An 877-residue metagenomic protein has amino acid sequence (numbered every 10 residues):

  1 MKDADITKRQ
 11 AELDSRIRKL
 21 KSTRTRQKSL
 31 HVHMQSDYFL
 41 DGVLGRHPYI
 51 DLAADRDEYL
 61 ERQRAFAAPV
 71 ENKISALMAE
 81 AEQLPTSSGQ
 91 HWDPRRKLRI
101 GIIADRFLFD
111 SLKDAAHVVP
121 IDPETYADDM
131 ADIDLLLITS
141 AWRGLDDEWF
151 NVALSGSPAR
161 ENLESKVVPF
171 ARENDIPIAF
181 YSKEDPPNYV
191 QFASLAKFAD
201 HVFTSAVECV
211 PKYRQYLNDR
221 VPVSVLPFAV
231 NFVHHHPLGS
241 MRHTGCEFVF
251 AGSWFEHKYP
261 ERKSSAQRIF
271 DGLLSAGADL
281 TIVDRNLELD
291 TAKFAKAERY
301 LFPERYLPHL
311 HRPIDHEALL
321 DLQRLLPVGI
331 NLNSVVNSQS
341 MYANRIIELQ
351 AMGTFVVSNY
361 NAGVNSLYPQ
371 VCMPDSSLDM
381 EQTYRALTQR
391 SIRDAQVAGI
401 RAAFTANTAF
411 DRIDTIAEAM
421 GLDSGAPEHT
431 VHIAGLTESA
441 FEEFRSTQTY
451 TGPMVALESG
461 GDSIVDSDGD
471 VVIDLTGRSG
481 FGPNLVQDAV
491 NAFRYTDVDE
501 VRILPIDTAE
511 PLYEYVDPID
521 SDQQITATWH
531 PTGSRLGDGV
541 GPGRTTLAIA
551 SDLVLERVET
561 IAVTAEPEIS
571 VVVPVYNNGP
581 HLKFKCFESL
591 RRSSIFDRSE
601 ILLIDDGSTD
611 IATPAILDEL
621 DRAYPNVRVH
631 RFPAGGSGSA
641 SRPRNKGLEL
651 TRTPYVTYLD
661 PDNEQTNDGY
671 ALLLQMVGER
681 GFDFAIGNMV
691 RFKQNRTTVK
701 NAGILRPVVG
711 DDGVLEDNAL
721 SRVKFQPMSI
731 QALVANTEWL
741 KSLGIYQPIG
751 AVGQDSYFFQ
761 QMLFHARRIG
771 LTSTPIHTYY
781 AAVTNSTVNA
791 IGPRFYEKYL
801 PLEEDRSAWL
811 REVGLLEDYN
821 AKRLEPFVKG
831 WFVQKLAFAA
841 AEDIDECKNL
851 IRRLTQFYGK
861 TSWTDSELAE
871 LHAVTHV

Functional and structural regions predicted by a protein language model:
M78-N218, V233-H234, N337-S338, N365-S366 (+2 more regions): Extended catalytic core of nucleotide-activated donor transferases of GT-like folds
D110-D114, E438-T449, N578-S594: Short, well-formed alpha-helical segments that are part of the catalytic scaffolds of diverse glycosyltransferases
K113, R220, R299-P308, R312-H316 (+3 more regions): Catalytic binding pocket for nucleotide-activated donors in carbohydrate/polymer assembly enzymes
T437-A440, G477, D605-I616, A634: A conserved acidic beta->alpha catalytic loop
S459-S467, P633-T651: Glycine-rich, basic loop-to-helix element that forms the pyrophosphate-binding segment of sugar-nucleotide handling
V472, V656: Short aromatic/hydrophobic "clamp" motif used to bind/position activated sugar donors
S641, N663, A841-V877: Membrane-interface aromatic/basic loop that binds lipid-linked glycans or pyrophosphate carriers, typified by
E664-S773, H777-F795, A837, A841 (+1 more regions): Donor-binding/catalytic cores of nucleotide-activated saccharide and glycerol-phosphate transferases/polymerases
